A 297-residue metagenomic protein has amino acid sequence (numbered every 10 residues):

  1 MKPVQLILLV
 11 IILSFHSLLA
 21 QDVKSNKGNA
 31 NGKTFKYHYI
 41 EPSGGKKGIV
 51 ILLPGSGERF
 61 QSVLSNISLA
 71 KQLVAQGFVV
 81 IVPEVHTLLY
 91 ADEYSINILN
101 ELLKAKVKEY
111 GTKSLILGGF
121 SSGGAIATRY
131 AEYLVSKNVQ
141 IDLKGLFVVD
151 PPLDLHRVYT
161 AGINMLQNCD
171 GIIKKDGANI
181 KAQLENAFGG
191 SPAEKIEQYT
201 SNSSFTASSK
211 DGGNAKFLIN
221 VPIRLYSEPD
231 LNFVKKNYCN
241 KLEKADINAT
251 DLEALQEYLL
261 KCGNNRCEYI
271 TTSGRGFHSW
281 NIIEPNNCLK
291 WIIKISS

Functional and structural regions predicted by a protein language model:
M1-D22: Bacterial Sec-dependent N-terminal signal peptides
A20-G45: N-terminal cap/lid segment of alpha/beta-hydrolase-fold proteins
P42-I49, L218-I219: Proline/glycine-enriched tight loop/beta-turn segments at coil->beta junctions that connect or precede beta-strands
K46-K47, L53-A91: Short substrate-entry loop that stabilizes the transition state in hydrolases
Y90-Y110, R129: Alpha/beta-hydrolase active-site loop
V107-E109, K113-D170: Primarily recognizes the serine-hydrolase "nucleophile elbow" in alpha/beta-hydrolase and SGNH/GDSL folds
E185-E268: Serine-hydrolase catalytic core
R275, N281-S297: Catalytic active-site module of serine/aspartate enzymes centered on a nucleophile-bearing elbow/loop
